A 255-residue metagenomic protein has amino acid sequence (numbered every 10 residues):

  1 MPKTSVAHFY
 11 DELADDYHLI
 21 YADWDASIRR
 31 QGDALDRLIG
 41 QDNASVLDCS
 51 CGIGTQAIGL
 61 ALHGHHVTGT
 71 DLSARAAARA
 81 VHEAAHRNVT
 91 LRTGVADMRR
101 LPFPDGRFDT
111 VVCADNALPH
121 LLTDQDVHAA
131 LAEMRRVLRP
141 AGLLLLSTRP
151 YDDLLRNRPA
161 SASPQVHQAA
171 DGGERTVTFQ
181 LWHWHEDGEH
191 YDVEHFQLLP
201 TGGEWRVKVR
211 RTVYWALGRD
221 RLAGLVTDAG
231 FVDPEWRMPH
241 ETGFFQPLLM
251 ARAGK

Functional and structural regions predicted by a protein language model:
M1-A44, T55: Conserved class I S-adenosyl-L-methionine
S50-G54: Class I SAM-dependent methyltransferase "Motif I" SAM/SAH-binding loop
T55-R100: Class I SAM-dependent methyltransferase SAM/SAH-binding core
R99-T110: A short acidic, Gly/Pro-enriched loop at the edge of an enzyme's catalytic core that lines a small-molecule cofactor
H128-P140: A short glycine-rich, Lys/Arg-flanked "PGG" loop and its adjoining helix->strand segment in the class I
A141-T148: Conserved beta-strand signature within the Rossmann-like core of class I S-adenosyl-L-methionine
T148-R219: SAM-dependent methyltransferase
W215-K255: C-terminal lobe and adjacent flexible extensions of AdoMet/dcAdoMet transferase-like proteins
